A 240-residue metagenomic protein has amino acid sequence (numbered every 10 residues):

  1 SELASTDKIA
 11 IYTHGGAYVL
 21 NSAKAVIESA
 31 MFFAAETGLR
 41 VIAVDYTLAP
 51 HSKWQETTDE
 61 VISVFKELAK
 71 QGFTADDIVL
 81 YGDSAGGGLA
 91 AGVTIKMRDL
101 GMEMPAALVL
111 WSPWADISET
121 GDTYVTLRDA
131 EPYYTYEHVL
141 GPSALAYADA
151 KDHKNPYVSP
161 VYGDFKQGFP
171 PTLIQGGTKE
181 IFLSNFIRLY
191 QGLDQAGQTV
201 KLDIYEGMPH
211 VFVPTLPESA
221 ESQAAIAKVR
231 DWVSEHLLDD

Functional and structural regions predicted by a protein language model:
E2-D240: Alpha/beta-hydrolase superfamily serine-hydrolase fold, recognizing
